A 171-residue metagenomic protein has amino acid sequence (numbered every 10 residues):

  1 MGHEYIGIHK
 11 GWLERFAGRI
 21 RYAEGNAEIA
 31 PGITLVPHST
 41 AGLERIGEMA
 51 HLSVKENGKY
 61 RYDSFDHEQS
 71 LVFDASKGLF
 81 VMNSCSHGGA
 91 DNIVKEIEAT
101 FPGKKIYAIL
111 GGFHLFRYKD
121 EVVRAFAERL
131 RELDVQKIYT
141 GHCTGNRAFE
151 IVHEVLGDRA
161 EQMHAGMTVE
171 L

Functional and structural regions predicted by a protein language model:
M1-Q69, E161-E170: Metallo-beta-lactamase
Y62-S70, D74-V81, C85-A165: Cap/insert and terminal regions of metallo-dependent hydrolase folds
